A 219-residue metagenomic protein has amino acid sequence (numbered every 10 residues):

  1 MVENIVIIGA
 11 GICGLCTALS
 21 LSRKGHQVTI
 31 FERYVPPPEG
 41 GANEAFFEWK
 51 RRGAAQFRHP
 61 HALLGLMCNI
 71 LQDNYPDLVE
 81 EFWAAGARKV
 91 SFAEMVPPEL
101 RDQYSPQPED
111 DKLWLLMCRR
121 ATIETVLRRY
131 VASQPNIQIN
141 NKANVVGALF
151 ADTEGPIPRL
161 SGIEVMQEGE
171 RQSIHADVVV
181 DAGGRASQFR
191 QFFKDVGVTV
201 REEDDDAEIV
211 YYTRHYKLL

Functional and structural regions predicted by a protein language model:
M1-E3, E168-G169: A short, basic/flexible loop-to-alpha-helix module at the beginning of a structural domain
V2-E39: N-terminal Rossmann-like FAD-binding beta1-loop-alpha1 element of flavoenzymes
S20, K24, P38-P97: N-terminal FAD cofactor-binding segment of flavoenzymes
S20, Y130, F192: Rossmann-fold NAD(P)-dependent oxidoreductase module
R33-Y34, G40-A45, W49, V200-A207: Flexible phosphate/Mg2+-sensing switch loops adjacent to catalytic phosphate-binding sites
H59-L63, D110-R129, A182, Q188 (+1 more regions): Short beta-strand to alpha-helix junction loop
E81-T122, A132, F150-I157: Flavin (FAD/FMN) cofactor-binding and adjacent substrate-gating region of FAD-dependent oxidoreductase domains
S133-L219: Predominantly flavin-linked oxidoreductase catalytic cores and closely associated redox partners
